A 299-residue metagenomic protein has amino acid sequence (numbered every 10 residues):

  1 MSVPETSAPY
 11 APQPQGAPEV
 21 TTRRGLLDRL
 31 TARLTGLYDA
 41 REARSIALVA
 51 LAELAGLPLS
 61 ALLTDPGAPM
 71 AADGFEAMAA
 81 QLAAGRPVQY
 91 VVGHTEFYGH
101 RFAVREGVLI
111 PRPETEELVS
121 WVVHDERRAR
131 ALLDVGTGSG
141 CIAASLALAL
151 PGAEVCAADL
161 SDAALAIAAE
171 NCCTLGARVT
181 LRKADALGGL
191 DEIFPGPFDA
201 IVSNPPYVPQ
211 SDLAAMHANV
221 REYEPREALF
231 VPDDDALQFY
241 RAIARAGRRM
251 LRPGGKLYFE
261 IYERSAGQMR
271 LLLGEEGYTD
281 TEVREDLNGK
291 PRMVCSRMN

Functional and structural regions predicted by a protein language model:
M1-L63: Non-catalytic accessory regions of SAM-dependent methyltransferases
S2, V49-H124: Conserved AdoMet
L27, A47, F75, G85-V88 (+8 more regions): A general structural signal for well-ordered alpha-helical segments in protein cores
A50, G85, T115, I142 (+6 more regions): Residue-level signal for inorganic ion chemistry
R101, E154, R178-T180, T279-E282: Conserved beta-strand segments of alpha/beta enzyme cores
E114-A215, A242: Conserved SAM/SAH cofactor-binding pocket of Class I
Y207-F239: Mobile active-site "lid"/loop adjacent to the S-adenosyl-L-methionine
D233-R297: Conserved Class I SAM-dependent methyltransferase catalytic core
